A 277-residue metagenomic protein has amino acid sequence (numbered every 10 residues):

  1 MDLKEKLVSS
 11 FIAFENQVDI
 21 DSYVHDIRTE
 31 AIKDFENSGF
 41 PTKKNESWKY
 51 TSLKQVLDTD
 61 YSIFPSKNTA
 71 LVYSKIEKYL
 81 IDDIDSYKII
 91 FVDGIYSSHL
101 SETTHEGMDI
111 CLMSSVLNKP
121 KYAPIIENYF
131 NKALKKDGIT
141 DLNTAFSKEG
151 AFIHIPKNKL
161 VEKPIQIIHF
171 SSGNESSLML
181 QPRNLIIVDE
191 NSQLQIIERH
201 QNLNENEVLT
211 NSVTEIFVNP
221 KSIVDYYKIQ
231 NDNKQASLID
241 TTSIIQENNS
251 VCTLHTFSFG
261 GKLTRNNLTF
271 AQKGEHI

Functional and structural regions predicted by a protein language model:
M1-D141: N-terminal amphipathic, basic helical "cap/leader" segment at the start of enzyme domains
D109, M113, L117-I277: Conserved beta-strand/loop scaffold segments within soluble protein domains that form the structured core and edges
